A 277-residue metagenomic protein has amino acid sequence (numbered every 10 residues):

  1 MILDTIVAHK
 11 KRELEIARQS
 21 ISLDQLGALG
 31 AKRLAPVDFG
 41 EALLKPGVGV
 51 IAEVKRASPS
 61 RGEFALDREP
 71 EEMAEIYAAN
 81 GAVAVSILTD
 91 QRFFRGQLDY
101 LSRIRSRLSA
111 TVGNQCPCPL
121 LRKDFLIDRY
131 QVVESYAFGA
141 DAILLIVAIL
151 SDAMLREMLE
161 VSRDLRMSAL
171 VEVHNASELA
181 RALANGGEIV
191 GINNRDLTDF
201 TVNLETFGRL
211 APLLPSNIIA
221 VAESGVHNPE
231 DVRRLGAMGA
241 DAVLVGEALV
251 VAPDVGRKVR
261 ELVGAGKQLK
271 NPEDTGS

Functional and structural regions predicted by a protein language model:
I2-D67: An N-cap/entry alpha-helix motif that binds or orients negatively charged groups
I6, A52, Y77, V85 (+5 more regions): Conserved, mostly hydrophobic/aromatic
P46, R95-L121, V147-A148, M154-E172 (+2 more regions): Alpha-helix-loop-beta-strand connector modules within alpha/beta enzyme cores
I51-E69, C118-I127, S168-E172, V221-V226: Active-site mouth loops of central-metabolism enzymes
P59-D67, M73-D99, A180-A211: Glycine/Thr-rich beta-alpha phosphate-binding loop at enzyme active sites
G81-A82, R107-S109, A137-I143, R163-M167 (+3 more regions): Glycine-enriched alpha-helix->loop->beta-strand junction motifs that scaffold or abut catalytic
I87, E134-M154, I192-F200, A240-V259: Glycine-rich phosphate-binding active-site loops on the catalytic face of alpha/beta enzymes
I127-F138, H174-G186, A222, V226-V245: Catalytic cores of alpha/beta
